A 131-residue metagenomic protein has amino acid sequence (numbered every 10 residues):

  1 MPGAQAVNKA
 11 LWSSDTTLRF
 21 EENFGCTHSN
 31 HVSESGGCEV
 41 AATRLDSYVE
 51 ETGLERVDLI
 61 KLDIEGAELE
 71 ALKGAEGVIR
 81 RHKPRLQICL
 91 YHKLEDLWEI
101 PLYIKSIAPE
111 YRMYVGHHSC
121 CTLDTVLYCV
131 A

Functional and structural regions predicted by a protein language model:
M1-A131: Phosphate/nucleotide-binding beta-alpha loop and adjacent structural elements of enzyme active sites
